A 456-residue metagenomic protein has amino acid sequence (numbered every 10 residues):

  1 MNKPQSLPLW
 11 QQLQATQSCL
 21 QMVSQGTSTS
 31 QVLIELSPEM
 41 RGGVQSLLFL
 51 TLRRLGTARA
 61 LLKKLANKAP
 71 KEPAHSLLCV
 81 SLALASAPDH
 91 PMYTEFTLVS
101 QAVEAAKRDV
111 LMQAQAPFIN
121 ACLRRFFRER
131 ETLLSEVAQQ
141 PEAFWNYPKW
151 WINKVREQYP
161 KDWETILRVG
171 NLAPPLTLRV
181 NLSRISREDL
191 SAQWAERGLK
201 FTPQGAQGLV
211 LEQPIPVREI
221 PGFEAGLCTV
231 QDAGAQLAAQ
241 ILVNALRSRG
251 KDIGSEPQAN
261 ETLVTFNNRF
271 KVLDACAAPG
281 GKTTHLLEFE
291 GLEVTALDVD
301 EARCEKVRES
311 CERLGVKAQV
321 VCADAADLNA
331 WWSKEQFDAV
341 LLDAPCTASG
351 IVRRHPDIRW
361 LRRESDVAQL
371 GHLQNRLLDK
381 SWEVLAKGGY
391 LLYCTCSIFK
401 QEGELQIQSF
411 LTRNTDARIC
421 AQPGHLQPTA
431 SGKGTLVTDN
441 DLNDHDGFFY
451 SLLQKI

Functional and structural regions predicted by a protein language model:
M1-I456: S-adenosylmethionine
